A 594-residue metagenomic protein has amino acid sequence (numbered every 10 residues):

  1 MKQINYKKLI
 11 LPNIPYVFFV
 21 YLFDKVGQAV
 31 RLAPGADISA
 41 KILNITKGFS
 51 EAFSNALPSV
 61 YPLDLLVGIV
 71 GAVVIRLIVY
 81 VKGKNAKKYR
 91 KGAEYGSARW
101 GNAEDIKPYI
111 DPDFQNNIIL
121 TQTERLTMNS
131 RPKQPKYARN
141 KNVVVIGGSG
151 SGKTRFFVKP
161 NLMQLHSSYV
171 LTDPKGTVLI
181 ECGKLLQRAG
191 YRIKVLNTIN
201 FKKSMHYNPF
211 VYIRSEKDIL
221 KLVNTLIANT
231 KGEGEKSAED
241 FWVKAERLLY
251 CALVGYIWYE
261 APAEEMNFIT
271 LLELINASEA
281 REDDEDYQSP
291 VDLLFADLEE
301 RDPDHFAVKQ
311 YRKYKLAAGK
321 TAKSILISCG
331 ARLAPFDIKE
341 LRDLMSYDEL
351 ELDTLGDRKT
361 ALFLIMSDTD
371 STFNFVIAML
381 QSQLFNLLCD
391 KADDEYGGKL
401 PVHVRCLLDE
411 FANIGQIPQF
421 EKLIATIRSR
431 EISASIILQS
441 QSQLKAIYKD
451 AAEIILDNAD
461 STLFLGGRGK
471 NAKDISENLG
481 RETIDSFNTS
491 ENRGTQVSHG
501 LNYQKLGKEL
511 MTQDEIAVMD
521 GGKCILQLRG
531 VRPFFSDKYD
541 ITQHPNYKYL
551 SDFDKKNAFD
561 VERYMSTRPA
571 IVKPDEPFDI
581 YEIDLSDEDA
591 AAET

Functional and structural regions predicted by a protein language model:
M1-S151, R155-V158, K202, N492-R493 (+1 more regions): Basic- and hydrophobic-enriched, low-structure N-terminal and domain-boundary segments that flank ATP-binding catalytic
K25, R139-I432, I447, D457 (+3 more regions): P-loop NTPase motor domains
F49-N55, D64-N117, E216-L226, T270-A277 (+4 more regions): Short alpha-helical interface patches
F114-L120, F375-S382, I475: Conserved long hydrophobic alpha-helices within structured protein cores
L126-P132, K231-F241, D485-K505: Low-complexity, polar-biased intrinsically disordered regions enriched in Pro/Ser/Thr/Gly
I424-I525: Conserved ATP-driven motor cores of ASCE-family P-loop NTPases powering translocation/secretion/packaging/pilus
